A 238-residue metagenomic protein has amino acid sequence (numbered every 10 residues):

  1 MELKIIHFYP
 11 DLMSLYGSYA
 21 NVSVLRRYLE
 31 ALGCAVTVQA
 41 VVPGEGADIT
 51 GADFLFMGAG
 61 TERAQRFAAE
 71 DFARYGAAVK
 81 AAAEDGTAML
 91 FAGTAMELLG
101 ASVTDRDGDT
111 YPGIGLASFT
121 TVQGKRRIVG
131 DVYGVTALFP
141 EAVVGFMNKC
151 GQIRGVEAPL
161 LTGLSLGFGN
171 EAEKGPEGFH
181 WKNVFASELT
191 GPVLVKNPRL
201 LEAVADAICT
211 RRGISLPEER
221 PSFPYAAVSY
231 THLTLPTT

Functional and structural regions predicted by a protein language model:
M1-A68, S215: Extended, subdomain-level signal for the structured scaffold at the beginning of enzyme domains
L3, P140-V143, H180-F185: Beta-strand-turn-beta hairpins that frame and shape the catalytic cleft of phosphate-ester-processing enzymes
Y9-L12, T120, P192: Residue-level signal for short, function-critical loop segments
F54-G58, L90, A186-E188: Structural motif
E62-T136: Cysteine-nucleophile active-site neighborhood
R106-E177: Pocket-forming structural segment of enzyme catalytic cores
E171-C209: A glycine-centered loop/beta-turn motif at secondary-structure junctions
T231-T237: Conserved small/polar residues in nucleotide/adenosyl-binding loops
